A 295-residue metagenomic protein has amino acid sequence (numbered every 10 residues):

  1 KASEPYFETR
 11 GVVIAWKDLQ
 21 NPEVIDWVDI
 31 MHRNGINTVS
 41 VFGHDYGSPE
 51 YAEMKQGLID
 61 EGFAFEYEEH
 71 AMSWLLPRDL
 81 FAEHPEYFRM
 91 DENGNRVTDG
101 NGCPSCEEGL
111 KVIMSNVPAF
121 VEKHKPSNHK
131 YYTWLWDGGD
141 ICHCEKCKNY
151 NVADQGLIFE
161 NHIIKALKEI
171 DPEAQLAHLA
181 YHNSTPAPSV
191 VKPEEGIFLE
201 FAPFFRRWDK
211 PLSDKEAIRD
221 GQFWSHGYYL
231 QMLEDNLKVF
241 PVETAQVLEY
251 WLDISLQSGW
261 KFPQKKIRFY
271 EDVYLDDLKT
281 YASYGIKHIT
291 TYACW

Functional and structural regions predicted by a protein language model:
K1-E4: Acidic, contiguous N-terminal accessory segments
Y6-S225, Y229-L233, L237-Y281, I286-W295: Aromatic-lined carbohydrate-binding surfaces of glycoside hydrolases
